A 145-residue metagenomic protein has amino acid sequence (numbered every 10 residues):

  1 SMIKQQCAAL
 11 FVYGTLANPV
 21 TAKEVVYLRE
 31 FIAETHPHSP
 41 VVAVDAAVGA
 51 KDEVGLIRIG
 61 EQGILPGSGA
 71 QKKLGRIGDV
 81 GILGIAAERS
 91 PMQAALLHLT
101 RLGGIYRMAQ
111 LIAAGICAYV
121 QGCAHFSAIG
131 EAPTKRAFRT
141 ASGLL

Functional and structural regions predicted by a protein language model:
S1-A22: Anionic-ligand anchoring segments at beta-strand to alpha-helix junctions in alpha/beta enzyme folds, i.e., glycine
Q6-L10, H36-S39, V54, R76-D79: Short coil/turn connectors at secondary-structure junctions
Y13, V42, V80-L83: Hydrophobic/aromatic beta-strand patches that form the interior of the parallel beta-sheet core in alpha/beta enzyme
L16-T21, A46-V48, A86-E88: Acidic, glycine-rich active-site loops and adjacent beta-strand->loop/helix elements that engage anionic groups
V20-Y27, T35: Ligand-binding beta-strand-loop-alpha-helix segment within the catalytic cores of soluble metabolic enzymes
K23-V25, D52-G55, M92-Q93: Short, well-ordered secondary-structure micro-motifs
I32-G69: Glycine-rich phosphate-binding loop
S68-L145: C-terminal folded domains that constitute the principal catalytic or ligand-binding module of multi-domain proteins
